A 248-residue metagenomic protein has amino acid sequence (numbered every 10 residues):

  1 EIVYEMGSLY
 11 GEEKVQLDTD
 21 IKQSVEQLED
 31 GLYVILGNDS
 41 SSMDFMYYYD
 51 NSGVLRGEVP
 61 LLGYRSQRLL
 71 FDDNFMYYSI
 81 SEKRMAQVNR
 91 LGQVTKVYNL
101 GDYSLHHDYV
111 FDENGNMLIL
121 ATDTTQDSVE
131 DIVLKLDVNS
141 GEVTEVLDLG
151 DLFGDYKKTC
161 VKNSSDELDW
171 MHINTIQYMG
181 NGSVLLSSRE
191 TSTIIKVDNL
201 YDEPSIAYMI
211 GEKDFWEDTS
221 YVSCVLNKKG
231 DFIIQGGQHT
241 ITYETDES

Functional and structural regions predicted by a protein language model:
E1-S248: Histidine-/acidic-rich catalytic cores in large beta-rich domains
